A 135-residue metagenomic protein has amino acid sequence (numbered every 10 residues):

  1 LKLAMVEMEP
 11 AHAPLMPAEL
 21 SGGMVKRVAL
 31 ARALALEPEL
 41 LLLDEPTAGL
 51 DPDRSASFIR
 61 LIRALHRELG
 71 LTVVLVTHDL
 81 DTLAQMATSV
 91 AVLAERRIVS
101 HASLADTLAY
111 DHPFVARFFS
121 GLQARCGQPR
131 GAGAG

Functional and structural regions predicted by a protein language model:
L1-A11: Conserved ABC ATPase "signature" region
M16-L20, M24: Conserved ABC ATPase signature
E37: Conserved catalytic motifs of ABC-family nucleotide-binding domains
L41-D44: Catalytic Walker B motif of ABC-type/P-loop ATPase nucleotide-binding domains
A56-E68: Helical segment within the ABC ATPase nucleotide-binding domain
T77-H78: H-loop/switch region of ABC-family ATPase nucleotide-binding domains
